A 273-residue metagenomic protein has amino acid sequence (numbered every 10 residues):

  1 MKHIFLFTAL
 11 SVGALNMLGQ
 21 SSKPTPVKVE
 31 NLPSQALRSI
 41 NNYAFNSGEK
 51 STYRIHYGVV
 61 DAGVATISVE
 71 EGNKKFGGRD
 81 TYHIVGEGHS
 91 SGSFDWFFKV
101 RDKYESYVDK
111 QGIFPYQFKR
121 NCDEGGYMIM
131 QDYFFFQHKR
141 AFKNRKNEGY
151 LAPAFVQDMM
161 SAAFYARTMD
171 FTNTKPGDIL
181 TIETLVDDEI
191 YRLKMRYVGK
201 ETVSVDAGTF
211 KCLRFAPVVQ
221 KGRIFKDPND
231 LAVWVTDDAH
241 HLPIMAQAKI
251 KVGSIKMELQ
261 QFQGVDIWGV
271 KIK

Functional and structural regions predicted by a protein language model:
I4-G13: Sec-dependent N-terminal signal peptides
L10, Q20-S21: Intrinsically disordered, low-complexity segments enriched in Ser/Pro/Gly/Ala and basic residues
G13-A14, V69: Single-residue recognition of alpha-helix boundary sites
L15-G19: Sec/Tat signal peptide C-region and signal peptidase I cleavage site
S21-F135, F171-K273: Acidic, serine/threonine-rich low-complexity disordered tracts
Y127-M169: Hydrophobic, well-structured mid-protein blocks that either form specific transmembrane helices
